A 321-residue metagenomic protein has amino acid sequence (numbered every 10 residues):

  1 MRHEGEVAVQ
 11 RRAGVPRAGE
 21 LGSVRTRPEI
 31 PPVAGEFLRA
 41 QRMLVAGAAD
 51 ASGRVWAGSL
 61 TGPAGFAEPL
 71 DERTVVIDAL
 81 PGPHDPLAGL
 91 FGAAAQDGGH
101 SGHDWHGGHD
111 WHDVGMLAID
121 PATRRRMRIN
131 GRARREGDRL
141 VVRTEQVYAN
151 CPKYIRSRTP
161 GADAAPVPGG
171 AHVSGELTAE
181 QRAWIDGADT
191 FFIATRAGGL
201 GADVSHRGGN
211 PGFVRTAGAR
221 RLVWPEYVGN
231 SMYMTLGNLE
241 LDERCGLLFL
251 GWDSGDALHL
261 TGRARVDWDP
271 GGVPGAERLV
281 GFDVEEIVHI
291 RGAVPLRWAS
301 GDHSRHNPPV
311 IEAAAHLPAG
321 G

Functional and structural regions predicted by a protein language model:
M1-G321: Binding-site signature for planar aromatic cofactors or substrates
